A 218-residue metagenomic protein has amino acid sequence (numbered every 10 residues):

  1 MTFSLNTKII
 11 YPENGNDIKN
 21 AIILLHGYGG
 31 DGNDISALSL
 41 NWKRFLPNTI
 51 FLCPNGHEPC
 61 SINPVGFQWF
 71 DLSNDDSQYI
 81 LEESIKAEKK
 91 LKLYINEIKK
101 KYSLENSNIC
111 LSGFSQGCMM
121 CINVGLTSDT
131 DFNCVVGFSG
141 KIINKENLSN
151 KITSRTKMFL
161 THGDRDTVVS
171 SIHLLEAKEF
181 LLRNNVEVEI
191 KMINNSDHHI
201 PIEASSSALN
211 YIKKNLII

Functional and structural regions predicted by a protein language model:
N6-L104: Serine-hydrolase catalytic machinery in alpha/beta-hydrolase-like enzymes
H26-Y28, S112-F114, G163: Conserved alpha/beta-hydrolase "nucleophile elbow" surrounding the catalytic nucleophile
S36-S39, S170-F180: Short alpha-helix in the alpha/beta-hydrolase fold that links the catalytic acid
S103-G113: Alpha/beta-hydrolase fold nucleophile elbow
G113-G117, C121: Gly/Ala-rich beta-loop-alpha elbow adjacent to hydrolase catalytic centers
T130-I142: A conserved short beta-strand
F159, L175-I218: C-terminal catalytic histidine-bearing segment of alpha/beta-hydrolase fold enzymes
F159-H162, D166: Short beta-strand/loop motif that positions the catalytic acidic residue of the alpha/beta-hydrolase fold
